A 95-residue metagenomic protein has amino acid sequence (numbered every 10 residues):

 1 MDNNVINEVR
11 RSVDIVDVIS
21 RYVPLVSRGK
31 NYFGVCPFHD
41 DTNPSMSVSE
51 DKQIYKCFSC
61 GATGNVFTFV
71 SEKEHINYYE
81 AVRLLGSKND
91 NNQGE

Functional and structural regions predicted by a protein language model:
M1-E95: N-terminal structured subdomain of primase-like DNA metabolism proteins
